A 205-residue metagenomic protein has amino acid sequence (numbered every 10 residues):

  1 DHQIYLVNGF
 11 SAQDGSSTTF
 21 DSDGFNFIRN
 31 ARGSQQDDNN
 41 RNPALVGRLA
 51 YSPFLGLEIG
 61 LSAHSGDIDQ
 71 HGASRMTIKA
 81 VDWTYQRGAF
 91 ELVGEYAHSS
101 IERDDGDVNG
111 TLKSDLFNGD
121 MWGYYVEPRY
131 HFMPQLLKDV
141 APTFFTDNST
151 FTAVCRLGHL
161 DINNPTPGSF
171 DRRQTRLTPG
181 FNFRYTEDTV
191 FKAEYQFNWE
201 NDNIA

Functional and structural regions predicted by a protein language model:
D1-G66: Aromatic- and glycine-enriched pocket-lining scaffold segments that form the walls of small-molecule binding clefts
L57-A205: Outer-membrane beta-barrel pore domains
